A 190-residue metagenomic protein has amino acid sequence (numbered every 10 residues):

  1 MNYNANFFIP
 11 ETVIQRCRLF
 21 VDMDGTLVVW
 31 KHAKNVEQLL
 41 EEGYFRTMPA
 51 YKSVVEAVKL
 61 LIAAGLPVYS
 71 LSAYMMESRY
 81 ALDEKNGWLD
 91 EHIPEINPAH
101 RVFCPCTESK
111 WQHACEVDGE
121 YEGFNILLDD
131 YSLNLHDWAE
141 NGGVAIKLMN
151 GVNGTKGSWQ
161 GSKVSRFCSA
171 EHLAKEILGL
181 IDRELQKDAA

Functional and structural regions predicted by a protein language model:
M1-K52, E56-L60, G142: Active-site neighborhood of HAD-like aspartate-dependent phosphohydrolases
Y3-A5, P10-T12, R16, G151-A190: Charged phosphate-binding loop/patch that engages nucleotide di/tri-phosphates or the phosphate backbone of nucleic
V28-K31, V68-S70, E77-A81, K110-Q112 (+2 more regions): Short catalytic/ligand-binding loop motif for oxyanion handling, primarily in non-cytosolic enzymes, centered on
P49, V54-E84, L89: Substrate-recognition element of Asp-dependent hydrolases with the DxDx(T/V) motif
A73-N125: Substrate-recognition "cap/lid" segment bordering the active-site pocket of phosphatases
E122-S169: Acidic, Mg2+-coordinating phosphoryl-transfer loop and its flanking beta/alpha structural elements, shared across
